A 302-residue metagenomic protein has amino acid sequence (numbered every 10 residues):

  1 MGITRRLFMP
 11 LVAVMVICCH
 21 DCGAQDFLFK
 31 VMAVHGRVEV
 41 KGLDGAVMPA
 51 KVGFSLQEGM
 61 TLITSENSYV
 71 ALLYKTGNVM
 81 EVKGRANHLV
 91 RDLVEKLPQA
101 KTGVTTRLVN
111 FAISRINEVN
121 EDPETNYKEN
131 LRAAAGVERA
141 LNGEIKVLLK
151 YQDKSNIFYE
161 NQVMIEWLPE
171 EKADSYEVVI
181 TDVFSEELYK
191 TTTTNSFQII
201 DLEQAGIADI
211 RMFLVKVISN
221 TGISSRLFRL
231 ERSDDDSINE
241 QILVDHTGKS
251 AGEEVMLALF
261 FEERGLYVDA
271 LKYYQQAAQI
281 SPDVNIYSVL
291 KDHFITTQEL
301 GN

Functional and structural regions predicted by a protein language model:
Q25-G45, T64-V70, K75-N78, G84-A86 (+1 more regions): Glycine- and acidic-residue-biased ligand/ion/polar-headgroup-sensing regions
Q99-E118, Q241-Y274: Compositionally biased low-complexity segments at domain edges in trafficked proteins and select soluble regulators
I113-V163, I238-H246: Short, compositionally biased P/S/T/A/G/V-rich stretches that sit at domain boundaries
M164-K172: Conserved aromatic anchor
Y189-N195: Short beta-strand segments within Ig-like beta-sandwich modules, predominantly Fibronectin type-III
E203-R211: Surface-exposed, short loops/turns at beta-strand junctions within beta-sandwich domains
L257, L290-K291: Structural register within alpha-helical repeat arrays
F294-N302: Alpha-helical linker/edge segments of TPR/alpha-solenoid repeat scaffolds and analogous pre-/post-domain helices
